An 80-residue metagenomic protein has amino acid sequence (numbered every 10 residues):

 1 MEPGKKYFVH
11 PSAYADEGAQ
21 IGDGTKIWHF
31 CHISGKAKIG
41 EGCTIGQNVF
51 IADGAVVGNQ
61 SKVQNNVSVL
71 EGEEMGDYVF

Functional and structural regions predicted by a protein language model:
E2-P11: Extreme N-terminal tail/first-helix region
H10-P11, D16-E17, G22-D23, W28-H29 (+8 more regions): Left-handed beta-helix
